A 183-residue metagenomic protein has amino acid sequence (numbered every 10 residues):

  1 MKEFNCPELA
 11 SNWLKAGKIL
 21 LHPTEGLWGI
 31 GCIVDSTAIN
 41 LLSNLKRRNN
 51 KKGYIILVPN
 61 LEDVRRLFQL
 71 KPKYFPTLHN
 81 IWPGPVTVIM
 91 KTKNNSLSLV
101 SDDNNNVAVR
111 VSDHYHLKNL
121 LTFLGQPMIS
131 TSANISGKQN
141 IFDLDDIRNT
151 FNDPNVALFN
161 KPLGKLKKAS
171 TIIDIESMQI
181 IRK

Functional and structural regions predicted by a protein language model:
M1-K183: Active-site-adjacent structural elements in enzyme catalytic cores
